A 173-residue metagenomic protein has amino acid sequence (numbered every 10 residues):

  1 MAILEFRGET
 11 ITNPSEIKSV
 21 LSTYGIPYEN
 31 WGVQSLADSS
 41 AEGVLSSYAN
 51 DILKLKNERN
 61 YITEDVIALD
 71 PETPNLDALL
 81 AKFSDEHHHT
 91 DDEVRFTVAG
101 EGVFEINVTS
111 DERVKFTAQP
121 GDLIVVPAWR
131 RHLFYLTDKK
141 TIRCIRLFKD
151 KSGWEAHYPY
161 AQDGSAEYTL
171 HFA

Functional and structural regions predicted by a protein language model:
M1-Y61: N-terminal leader/capping segments at the start of a protein or of a new domain
E5, N30, D65-A68, R146: Structural signal for conserved beta-strand scaffold positions within catalytic alpha/beta enzyme cores
P71: Portal/gating segments that form or line small-molecule/metal binding sites
L76-A78: Short, conserved turn/kink motifs that form compact alpha/beta structural patches or helix kinks used as
L80-V94, D111-E112, A118-P120: A short beta-loop-beta micro-motif enriched in histidine and acidic residues
H88-V108, V125: Short, conserved beta-strand element in jelly-roll/cupin
A118-D138: Conserved metal-binding segment of the jelly-roll/cupin
Y135-A173: Double-stranded beta-helix
